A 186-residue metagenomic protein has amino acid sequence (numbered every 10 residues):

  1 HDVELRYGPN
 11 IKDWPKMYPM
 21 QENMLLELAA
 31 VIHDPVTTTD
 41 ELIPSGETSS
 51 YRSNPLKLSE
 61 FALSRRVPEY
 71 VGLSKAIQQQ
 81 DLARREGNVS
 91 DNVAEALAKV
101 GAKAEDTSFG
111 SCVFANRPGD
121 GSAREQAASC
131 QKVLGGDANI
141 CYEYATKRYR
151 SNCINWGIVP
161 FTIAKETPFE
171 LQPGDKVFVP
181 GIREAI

Functional and structural regions predicted by a protein language model:
H1-I186: Fe-S-dependent hydro-lyases/dehydratases of central metabolism
